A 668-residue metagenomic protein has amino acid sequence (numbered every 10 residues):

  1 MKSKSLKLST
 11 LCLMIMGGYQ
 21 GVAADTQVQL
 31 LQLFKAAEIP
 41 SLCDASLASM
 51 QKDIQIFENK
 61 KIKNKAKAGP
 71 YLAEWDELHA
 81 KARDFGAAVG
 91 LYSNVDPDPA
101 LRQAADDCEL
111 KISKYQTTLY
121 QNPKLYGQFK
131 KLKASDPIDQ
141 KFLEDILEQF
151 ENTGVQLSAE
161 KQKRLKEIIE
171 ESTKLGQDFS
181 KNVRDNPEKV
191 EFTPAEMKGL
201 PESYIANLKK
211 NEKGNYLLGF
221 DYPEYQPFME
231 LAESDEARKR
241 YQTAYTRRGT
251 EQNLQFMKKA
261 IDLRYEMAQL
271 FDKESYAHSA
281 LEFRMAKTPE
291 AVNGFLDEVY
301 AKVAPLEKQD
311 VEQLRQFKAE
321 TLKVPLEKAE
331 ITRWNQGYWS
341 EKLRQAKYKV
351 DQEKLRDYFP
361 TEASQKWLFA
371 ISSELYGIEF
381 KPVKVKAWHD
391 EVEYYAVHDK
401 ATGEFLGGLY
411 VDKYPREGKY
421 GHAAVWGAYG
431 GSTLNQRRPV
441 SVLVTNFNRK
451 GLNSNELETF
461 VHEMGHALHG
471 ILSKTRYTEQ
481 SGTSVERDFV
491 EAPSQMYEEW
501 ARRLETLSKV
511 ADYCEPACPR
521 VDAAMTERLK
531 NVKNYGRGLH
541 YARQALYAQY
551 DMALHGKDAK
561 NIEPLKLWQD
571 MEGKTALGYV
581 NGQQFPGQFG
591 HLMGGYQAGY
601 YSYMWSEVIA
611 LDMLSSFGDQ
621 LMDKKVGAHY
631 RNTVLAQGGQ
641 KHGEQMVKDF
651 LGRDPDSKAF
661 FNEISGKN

Functional and structural regions predicted by a protein language model:
K2-V22: Gram-negative bacterial Sec-dependent N-terminal signal peptides
D25-A36, S41, A45, N215 (+11 more regions): C-terminal, non-catalytic "cap/extension" segments appended to globular domains
D25-P201, Q620-M622: N-terminal helix-rich structural modules
T26-E38, A87-A105, K131-E167, G219-L254 (+5 more regions): Short His/Asp/Glu-rich catalytic/ion-coordination signatures at enzyme active sites or charged loops
N59-K61, Y276, P382-V385, E479 (+1 more regions): Surface-exposed patches in mature extracellular/periplasmic domains of secreted proteins
A80-L91, E148, T243, Q336-R344 (+2 more regions): Short, hydrophobic/amphipathic alpha-helical patches that form generic packing surfaces within helical domains
I138, F142-E144, K174, K181 (+6 more regions): Active-site-proximal, well-structured secondary-structure segments within enzyme catalytic domains
F447-F460: Short pre-active-site segment immediately N-terminal to the catalytic Zn-binding motif
